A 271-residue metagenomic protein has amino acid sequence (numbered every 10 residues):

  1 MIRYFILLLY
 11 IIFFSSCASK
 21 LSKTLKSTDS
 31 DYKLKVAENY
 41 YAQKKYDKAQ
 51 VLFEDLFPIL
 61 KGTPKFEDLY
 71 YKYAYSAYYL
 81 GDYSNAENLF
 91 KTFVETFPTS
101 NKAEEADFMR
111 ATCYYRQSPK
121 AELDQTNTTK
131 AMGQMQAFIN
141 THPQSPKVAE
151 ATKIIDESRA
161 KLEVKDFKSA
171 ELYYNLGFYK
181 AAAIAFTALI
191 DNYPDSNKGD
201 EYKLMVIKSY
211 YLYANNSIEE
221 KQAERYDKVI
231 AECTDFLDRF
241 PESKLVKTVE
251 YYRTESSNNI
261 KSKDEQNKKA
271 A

Functional and structural regions predicted by a protein language model:
M1-C17: Sec-dependent bacterial lipoprotein signal peptides
S16-A271: Acidic, polar-rich low-complexity tracts and alpha-helical solenoid repeat scaffolds
